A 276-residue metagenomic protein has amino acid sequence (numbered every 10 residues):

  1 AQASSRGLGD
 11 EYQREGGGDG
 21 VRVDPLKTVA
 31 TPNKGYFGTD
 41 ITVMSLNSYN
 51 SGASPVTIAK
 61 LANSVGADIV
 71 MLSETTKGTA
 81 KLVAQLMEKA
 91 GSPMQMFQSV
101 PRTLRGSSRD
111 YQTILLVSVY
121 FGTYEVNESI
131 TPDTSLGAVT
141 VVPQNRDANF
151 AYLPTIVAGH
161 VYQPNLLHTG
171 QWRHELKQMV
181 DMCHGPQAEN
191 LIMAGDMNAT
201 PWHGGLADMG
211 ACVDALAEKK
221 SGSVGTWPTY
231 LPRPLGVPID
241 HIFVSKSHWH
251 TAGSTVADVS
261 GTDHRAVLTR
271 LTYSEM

Functional and structural regions predicted by a protein language model:
Q2-E15: Single conserved hydrophobic/aromatic residue that forms the stacking wall/gate of nucleotide- or nucleobase-binding
R14-L61: N-terminal signal-anchor transmembrane helix
G20-A30, I69-P154, A158: Structured beta-strand-rich core segments of catalytic domains in phosphoester-bond hydrolases
G38-N50, E125-E128, Y152-Q163: Active-site-proximal beta-strand elements of phosphoester/diester hydrolases
T42-S48, I58-A84, L116, I156-G159 (+4 more regions): Active-site beta-strand/loop signature of hydrolases that rely on acidic residues for catalysis
V43-S51, P164-Q171, W227-L231: Acidic/histidine-rich helix-loop elements that form or flank divalent-metal/phosphate-binding sites at the catalytic
M94-L116, T200-S260: Active site of divalent-metal-dependent phosphoester/diester hydrolases
V119, I130-L136, T140-N145, V161-Y162 (+3 more regions): Aromatic/acidic, Gly/Pro-rich catalytic loop(s) in extracytoplasmic/lumenal soluble domains of multi-pass membrane
